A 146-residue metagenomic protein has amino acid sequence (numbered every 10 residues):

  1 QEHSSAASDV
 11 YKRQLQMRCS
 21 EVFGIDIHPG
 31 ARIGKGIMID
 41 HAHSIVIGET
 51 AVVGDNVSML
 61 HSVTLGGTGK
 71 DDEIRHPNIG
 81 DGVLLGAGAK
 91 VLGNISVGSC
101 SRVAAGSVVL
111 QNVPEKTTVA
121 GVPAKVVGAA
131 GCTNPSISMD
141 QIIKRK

Functional and structural regions predicted by a protein language model:
Q1, V83, T133-P135: Intrinsic disorder/low-complexity segments
Q1-A7, Y11: Single conserved hydrophobic/aromatic residue that forms the stacking wall/gate of nucleotide- or nucleobase-binding
F23, P29, G34-K35, D40-E49 (+10 more regions): Left-handed beta-helix
E115-I137: Conserved beta-strand-loop-alpha-helix hinge in the C-terminal portion of ABC ATPase nucleotide-binding domains
P135-K146: Acidic/histidine-enriched, glycine/proline-rich intrinsically disordered or flexible terminal extensions
